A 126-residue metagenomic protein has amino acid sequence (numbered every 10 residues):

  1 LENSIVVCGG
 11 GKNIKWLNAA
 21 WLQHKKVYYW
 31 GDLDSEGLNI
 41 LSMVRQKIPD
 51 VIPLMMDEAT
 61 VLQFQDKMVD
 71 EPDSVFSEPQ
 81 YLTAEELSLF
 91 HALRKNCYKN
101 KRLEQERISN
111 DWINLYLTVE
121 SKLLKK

Functional and structural regions predicted by a protein language model:
L1-K26, E36, S42-I52, A59-K126: Nucleic-acid enzyme cleavage-core boundary/entry regions
Y29: Terminal peptide-recognition signature
D32: Flexible loop/N-cap segments at domain edges
